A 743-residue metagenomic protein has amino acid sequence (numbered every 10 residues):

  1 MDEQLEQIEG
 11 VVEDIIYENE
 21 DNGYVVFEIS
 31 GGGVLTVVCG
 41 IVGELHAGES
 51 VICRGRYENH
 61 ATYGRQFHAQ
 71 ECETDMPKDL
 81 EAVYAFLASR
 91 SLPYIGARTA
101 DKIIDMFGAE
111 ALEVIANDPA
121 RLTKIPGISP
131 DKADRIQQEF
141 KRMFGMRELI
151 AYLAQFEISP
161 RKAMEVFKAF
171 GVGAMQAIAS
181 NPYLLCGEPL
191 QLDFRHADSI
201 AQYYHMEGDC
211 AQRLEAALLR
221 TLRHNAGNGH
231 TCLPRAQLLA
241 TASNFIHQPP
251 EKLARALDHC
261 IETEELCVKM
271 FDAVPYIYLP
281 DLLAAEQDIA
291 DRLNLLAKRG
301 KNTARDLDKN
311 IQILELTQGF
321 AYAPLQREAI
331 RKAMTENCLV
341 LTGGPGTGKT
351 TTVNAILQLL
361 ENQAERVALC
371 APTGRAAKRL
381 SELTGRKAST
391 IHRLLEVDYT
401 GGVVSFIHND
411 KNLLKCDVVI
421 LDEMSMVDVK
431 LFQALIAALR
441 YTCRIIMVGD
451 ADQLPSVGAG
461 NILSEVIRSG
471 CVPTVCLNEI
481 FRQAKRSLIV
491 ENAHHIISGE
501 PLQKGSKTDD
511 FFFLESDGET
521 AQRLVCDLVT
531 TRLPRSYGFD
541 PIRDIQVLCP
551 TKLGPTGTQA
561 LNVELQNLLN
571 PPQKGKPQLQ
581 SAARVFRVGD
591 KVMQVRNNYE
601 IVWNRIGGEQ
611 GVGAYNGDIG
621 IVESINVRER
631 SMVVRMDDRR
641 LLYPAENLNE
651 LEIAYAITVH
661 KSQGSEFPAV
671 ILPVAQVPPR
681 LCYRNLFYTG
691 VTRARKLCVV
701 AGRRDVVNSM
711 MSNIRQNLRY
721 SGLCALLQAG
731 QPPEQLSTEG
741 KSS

Functional and structural regions predicted by a protein language model:
E3, Y24-S30, V37-V38, H46-Y57 (+5 more regions): Accessory alpha-helical DNA-binding modules that contact the DNA backbone or grooves
Q4-N19, G55, I619-E623: Structural detector for short beta-strands of small beta-barrel domains
E18-E28, R628-V633: Short aromatic-glycine-enriched beta-strand elements
E251, F271-V418, I467, C471-R482 (+1 more regions): ASCE P-loop NTPase motor cores of helicases and related translocases
R366, K415-V418, T442-I446, L697-C698: Loop/turn-to-beta-strand initiation segments
E423, G449: Walker B catalytic acidic pair
A451-V612: Conserved helicase motor core of P-loop NTPases
I606, N616-S743: C-terminal accessory regions
